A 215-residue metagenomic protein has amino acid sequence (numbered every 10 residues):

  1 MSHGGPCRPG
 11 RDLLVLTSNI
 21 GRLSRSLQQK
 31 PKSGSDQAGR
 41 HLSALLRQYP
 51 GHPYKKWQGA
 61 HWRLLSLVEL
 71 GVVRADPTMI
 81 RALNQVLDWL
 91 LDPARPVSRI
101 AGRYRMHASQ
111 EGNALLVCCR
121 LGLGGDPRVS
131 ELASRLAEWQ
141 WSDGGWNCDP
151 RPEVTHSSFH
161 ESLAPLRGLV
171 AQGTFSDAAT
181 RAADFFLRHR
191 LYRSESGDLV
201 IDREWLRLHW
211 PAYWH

Functional and structural regions predicted by a protein language model:
M1-H215: Preference for long, amphipathic alpha-helical scaffolds in soluble/luminal domains and all-alpha bundles
